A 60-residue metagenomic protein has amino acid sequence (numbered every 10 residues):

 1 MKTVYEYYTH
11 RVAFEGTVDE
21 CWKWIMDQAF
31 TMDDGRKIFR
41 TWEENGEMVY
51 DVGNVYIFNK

Functional and structural regions predicted by a protein language model:
M1-H10: Short aromatic-glycine-(Arg/Gly/Cys) micro-motifs in beta-strand/loop hairpins
Y5, F14, F39-E43: Sequence-pattern detector for short linear motifs and compositional/periodic biases rather than a specific fold
R11, E20-C21, Y56-I57: Short, surface-exposed beta-strand-loop junctions and turns on beta-sheet-rich folds
F14-D33: Short, flexible N-terminal segments of the mature chain
D27-K60: Short, mixed-charge low-complexity intrinsically disordered segments
